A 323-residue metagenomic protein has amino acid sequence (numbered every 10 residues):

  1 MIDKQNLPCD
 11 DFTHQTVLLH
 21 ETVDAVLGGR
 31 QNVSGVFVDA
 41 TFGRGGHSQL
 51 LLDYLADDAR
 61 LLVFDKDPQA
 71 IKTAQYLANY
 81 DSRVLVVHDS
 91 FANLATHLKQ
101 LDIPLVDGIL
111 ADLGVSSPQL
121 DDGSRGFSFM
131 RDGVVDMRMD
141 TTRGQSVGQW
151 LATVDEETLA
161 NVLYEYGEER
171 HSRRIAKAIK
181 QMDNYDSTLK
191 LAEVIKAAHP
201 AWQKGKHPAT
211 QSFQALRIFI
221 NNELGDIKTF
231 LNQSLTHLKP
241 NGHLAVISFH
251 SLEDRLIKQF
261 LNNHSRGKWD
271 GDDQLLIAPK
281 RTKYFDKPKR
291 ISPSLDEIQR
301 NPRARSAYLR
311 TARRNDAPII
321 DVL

Functional and structural regions predicted by a protein language model:
M1-L323: S-adenosyl-L-methionine-dependent methyltransferase catalytic core, i.e., the SAM/SAH-binding region
